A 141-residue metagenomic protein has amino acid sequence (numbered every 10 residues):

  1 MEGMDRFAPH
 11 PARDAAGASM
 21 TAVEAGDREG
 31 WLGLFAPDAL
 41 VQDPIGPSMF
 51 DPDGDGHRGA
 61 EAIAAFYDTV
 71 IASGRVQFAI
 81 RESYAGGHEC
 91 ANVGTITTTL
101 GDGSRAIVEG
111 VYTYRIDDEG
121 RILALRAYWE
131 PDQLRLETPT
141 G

Functional and structural regions predicted by a protein language model:
M1-F7, P11, A64, D68-G141: A beta-strand edge to alpha-helix "cap/lid" segment located at domain peripheries
M1-G33, P37, L136-G141: Short, low-complexity N-terminal intrinsically disordered segments enriched in polar/charged residues
R6-P9, T21, D53, H57 (+1 more regions): A generic helix-loop boundary/linker signal
H10-A22, V41-I45, G59-A65, G120: Short charge-dense sequence patches
A15-M20, M49-D53, L100: Short, charged low-complexity linear motifs
R28-H88: A solvent-exposed, acidic/Ser-Thr-rich amphipathic alpha-helical stretch
